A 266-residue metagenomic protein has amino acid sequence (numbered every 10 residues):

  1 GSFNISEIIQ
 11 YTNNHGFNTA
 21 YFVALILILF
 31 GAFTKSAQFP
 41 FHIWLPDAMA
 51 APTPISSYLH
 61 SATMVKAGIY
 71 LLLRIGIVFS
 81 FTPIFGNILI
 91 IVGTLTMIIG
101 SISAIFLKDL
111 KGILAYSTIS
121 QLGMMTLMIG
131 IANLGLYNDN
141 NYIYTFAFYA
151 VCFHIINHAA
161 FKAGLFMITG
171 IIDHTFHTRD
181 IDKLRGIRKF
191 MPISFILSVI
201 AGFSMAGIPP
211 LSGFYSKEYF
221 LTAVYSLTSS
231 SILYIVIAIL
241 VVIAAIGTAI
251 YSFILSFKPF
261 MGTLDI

Functional and structural regions predicted by a protein language model:
G1-I266: Hydrophobic transmembrane alpha-helices and their helix-loop junctions in integral membrane proteins
